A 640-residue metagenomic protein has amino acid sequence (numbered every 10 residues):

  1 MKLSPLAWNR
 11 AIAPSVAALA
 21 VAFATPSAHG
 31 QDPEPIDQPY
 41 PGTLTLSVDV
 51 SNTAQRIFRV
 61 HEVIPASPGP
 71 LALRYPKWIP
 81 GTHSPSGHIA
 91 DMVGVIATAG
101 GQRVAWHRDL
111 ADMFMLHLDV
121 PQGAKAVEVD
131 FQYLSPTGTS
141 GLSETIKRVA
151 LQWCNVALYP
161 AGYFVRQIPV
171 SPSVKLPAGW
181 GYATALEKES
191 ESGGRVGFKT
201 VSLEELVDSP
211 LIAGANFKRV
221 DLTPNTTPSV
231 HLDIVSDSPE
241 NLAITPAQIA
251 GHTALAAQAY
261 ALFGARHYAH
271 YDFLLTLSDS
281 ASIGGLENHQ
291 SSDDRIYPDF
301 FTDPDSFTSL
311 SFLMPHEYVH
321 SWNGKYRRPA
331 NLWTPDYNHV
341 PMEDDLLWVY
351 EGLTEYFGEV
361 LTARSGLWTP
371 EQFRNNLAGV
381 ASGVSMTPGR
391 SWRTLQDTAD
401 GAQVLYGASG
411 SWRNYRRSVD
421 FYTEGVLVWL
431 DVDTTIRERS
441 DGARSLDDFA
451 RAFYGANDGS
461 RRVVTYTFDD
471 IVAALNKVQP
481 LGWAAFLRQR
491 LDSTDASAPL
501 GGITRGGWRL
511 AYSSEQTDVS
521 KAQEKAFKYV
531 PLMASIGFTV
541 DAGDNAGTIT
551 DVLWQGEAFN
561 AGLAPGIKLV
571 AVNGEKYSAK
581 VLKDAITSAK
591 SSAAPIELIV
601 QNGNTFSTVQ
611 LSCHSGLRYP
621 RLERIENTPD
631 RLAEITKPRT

Functional and structural regions predicted by a protein language model:
I12-A24: Bacterial N-terminal signal peptides
Q31-W78: Early extracytoplasmic/domain-onset interaction patches
V50-S51, G81-I146, G162: A surface-exposed beta-strand-loop module
V60-A66, Y75-K77, L116-K147, V170-A178 (+3 more regions): Short, hydrophobic/aromatic-enriched beta-strand segments in well-ordered soluble domains
E62, R219-L347, L353: Juxtacatalytic substrate-recognition/specificity segment
H88-G94, V156, Q167-A183, E187 (+5 more regions): Zn2+-dependent metallopeptidase catalytic core
D130-A213, F217: Extended, low-hydrophobicity, Ser/Thr/Pro/Gly-biased non-transmembrane segments
G358-E359, W368-T640: C-terminal recognition in membrane/secretory proteostasis and scaffolding
